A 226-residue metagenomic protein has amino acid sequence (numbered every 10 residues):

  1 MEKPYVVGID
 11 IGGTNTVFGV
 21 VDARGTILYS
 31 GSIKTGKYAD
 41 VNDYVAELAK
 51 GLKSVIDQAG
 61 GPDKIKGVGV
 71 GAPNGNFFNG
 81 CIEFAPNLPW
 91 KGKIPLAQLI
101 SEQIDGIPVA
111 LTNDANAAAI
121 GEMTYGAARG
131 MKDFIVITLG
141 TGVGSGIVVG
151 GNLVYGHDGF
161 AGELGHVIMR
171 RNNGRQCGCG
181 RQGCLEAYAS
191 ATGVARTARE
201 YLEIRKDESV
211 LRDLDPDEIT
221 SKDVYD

Functional and structural regions predicted by a protein language model:
E2-A46, K50, D63, C81-F84: Short glycine-rich, Thr/Ser-proximal phosphate-binding strand/loop in the N-terminal lobe of ATP-dependent enzymes
D10, G69-P73, T112, V136-G142 (+1 more regions): Short beta-strand segments
A23, F78, V149-G150: Short, ordered coil/turn segments that flank beta-strands lining enzyme active or ligand-binding pockets
V41-A49, K53, D57, D63-V68 (+1 more regions): Glycine-rich phosphate-binding loop and adjoining helix at the ATP-binding site of ATP-dependent phosphoryl-transfer
R129-Y188: Glycine-rich phosphate-binding loop of actin/hexokinase-like ATP-binding domains
E186-D226: A mobile "lid/hinge" subdomain adjacent to the ATP/sugar-phosphate binding pocket shared across diverse ATP-dependent
